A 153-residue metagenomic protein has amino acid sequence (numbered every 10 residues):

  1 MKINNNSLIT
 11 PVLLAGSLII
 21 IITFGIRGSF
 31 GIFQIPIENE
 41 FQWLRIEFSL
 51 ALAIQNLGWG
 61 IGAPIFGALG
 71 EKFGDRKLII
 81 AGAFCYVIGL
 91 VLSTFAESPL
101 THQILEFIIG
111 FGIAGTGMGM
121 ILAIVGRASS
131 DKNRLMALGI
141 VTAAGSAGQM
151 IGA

Functional and structural regions predicted by a protein language model:
S7-S29: Pair of pore-lining "gating" transmembrane helices in MFS-fold secondary transporters
G28, N56-P64, Q149-M150: Residue-level signature of mid-helix packing/kink "hotspots" within the transmembrane helices of 12-pass Major
I32-G60: Extracellular/periplasmic helix-loop-helix junction of adjacent transmembrane segments in MFS-like secondary
I37, G115-S129: Intracellular juxtamembrane helix-capping segments at the cytosolic ends of symmetry-related transmembrane helices
I61-P99: Conserved MFS/SLC helix-loop-helix module at the cytosolic interface between two early adjacent transmembrane helices
T101-T116: Hydrophobic core of transmembrane alpha-helices in multi-pass small-molecule transporters, especially MFS/SLC-type
L135-A153: Glycine-rich segments within core transmembrane alpha-helices of 12-TM secondary carriers
